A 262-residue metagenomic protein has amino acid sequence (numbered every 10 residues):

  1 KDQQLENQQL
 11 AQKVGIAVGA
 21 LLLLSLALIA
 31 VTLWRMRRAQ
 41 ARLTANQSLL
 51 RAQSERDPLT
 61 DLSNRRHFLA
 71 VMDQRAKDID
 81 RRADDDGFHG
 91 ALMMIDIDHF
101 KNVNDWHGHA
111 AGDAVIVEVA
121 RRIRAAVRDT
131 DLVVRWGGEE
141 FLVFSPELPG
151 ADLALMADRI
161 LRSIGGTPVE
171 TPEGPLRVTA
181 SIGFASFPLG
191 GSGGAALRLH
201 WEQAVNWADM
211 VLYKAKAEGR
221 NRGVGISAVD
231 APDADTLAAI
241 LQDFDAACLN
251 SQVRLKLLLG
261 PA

Functional and structural regions predicted by a protein language model:
K1, Q9-P58, R66-D78: Signal-transducing coiled-coil linker helices
L49-Q53, R65-F88, A120-R128, P146: Short regulatory alpha-helical coupling segments that immediately precede and/or link into cyclic nucleotide signaling
L50-A70, I95-H109, V117: Conserved nucleotide-binding and Mg2+-coordinating catalytic segments in signaling enzymes
V71-H107, I123, V134, L258: Active-site-proximal structural segments of metal-dependent nucleotidyl cyclase/transferase enzymes
D96, F100, V119, V133-W136 (+3 more regions): Hydrophobic framework residues that shape the active-site pocket of cyclic nucleotide turnover catalytic cores
A120-R124, D152-E170, V205-D209: Alpha-helical scaffold within the catalytic cores of cyclic-nucleotide enzymes
A125, L132-R135, L176: A short pre-motif secondary-structure segment
V133, S181-E218, V224-N250: Cyclic nucleotide signaling catalytic output domains
